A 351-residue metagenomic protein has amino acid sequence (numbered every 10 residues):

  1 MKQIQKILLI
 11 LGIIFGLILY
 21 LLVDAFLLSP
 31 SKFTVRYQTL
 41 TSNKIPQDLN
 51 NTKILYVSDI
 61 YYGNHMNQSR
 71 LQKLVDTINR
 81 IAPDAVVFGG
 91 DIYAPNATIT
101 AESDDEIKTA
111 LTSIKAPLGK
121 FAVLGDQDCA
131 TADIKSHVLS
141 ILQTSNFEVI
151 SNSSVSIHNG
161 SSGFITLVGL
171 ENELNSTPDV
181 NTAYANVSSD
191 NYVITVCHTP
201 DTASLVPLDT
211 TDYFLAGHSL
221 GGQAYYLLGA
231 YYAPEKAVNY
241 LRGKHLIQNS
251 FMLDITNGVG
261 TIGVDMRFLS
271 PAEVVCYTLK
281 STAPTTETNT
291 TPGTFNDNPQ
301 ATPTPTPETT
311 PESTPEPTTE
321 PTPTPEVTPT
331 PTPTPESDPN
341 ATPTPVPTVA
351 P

Functional and structural regions predicted by a protein language model:
M1-K44: N-terminal membrane-anchoring alpha-helices
T41-L55, F147, S154-V168, S188-N191 (+1 more regions): Beta-strand-turn-beta hairpins that frame and shape the catalytic cleft of phosphate-ester-processing enzymes
D48-E148: Membrane-embedded segments
L55-S58, A85-D91, G119-D126, I150-S153 (+3 more regions): Active-site neighborhood of phospho(di)ester-bond hydrolases with catalytic His/Asp-centered motifs
Y62-G63, I92-P95, D126-A130, V155-I157 (+4 more regions): Solvent-exposed loop/turn segments at secondary-structure junctions within structured extracellular/periplasmic domains
A132-F147, N159-C197, A203-L205, D209 (+1 more regions): Binuclear metal-dependent hydrolase catalytic cores centered on His/Asp/Glu-rich metal-binding motifs
P200-T278: Conserved beta-sheet core of the metallophosphoesterase superfamily
T291, Q300-P351: Ser/Thr-rich, Proline-interspersed low-complexity disordered segments
